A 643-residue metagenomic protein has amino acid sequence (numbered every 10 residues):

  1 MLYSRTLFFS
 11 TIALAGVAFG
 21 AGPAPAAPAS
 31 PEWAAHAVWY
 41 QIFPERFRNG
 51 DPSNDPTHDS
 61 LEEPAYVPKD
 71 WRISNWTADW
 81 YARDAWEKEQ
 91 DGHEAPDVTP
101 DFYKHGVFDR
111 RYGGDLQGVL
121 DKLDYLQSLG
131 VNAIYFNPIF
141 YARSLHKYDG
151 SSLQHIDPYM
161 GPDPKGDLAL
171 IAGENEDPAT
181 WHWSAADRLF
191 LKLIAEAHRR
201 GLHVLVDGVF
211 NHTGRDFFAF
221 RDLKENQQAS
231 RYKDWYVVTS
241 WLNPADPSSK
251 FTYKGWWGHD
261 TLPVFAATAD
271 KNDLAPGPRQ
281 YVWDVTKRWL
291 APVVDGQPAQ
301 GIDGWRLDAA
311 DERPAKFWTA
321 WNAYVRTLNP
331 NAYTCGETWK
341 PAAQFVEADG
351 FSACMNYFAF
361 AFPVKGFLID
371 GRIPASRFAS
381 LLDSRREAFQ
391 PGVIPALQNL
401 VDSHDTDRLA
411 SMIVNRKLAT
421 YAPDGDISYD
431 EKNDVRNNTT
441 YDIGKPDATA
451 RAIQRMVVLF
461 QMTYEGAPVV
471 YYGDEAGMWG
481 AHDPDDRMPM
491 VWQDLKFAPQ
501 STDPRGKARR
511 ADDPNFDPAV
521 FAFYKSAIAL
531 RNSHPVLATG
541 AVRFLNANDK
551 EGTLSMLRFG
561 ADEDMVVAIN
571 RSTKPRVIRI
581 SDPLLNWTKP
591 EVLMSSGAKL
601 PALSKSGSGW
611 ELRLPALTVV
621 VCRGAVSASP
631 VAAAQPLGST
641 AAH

Functional and structural regions predicted by a protein language model:
P25-L202, Q280, K287, L617 (+1 more regions): N-terminal structural segment of carbohydrate-active enzymes
P31, A35, D51-I73, A142-P162 (+4 more regions): Aromatic- and acidic-residue-enriched segments that line the glycan-binding/catalytic groove of carbohydrate-active
A34, N49-K104, A379-W587: Loop/helix patches that line or flank the sugar-binding groove of alpha-linked glycan CAZymes
V38-W39, L603-A641: C-terminal beta-strand-rich structural cap/linker in extracellular carbohydrate-active enzymes
I42, L126, F136, L153 (+9 more regions): Conserved, mostly hydrophobic/aromatic
P44-R46, I134-H146, G208-F217, D308-R313 (+4 more regions): Short, solvent-exposed turn/loop segments enriched in Gly/Ser/Thr/Pro and often Arg
I194-L202, N211-H212, F220-Q227, V285 (+6 more regions): Active-site-proximal helices and loops of the catalytic beta/alpha 8
K224-R288, P292-V293, A310: Active-site-adjacent "subsite" loops/lids of carbohydrate-active enzymes
